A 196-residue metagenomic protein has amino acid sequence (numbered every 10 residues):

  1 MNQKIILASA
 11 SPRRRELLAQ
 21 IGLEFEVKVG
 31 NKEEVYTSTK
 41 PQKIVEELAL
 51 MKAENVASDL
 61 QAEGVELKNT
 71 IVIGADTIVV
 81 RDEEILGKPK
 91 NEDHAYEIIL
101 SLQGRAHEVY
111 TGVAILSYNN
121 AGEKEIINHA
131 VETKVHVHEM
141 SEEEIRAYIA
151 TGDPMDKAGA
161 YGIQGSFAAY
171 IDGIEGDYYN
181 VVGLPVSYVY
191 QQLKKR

Functional and structural regions predicted by a protein language model:
M1-I71, R81-I85, A150, R196: N-terminal polybasic phosphate/anion-binding patch
N2-Q20, R105, E132-R196: GST superfamily/GST-like fold recognition
L18, A49, D76, A95 (+2 more regions): Residue-level signal for inorganic ion chemistry
I44, T77-H107, V137-E139: Active-site-adjacent loop/tail segments of enzyme domains
E47-M51, H94, S101, E143 (+2 more regions): A non-catalytic, amphipathic alpha-helix used as a structural packing/dimerization or gating element in enzyme scaffolds
I73-G74, G112-A114, Q164: Short beta-strand segments
K88-D93, E97, Y118-E144: Acidic beta-strand-loop-alpha-helix segment within the catalytic core of divalent metal-dependent phosphate-processing
R105-T111, G122-N128, M155-G159: Short, structured loop/turn "capping" segments at alpha-beta junctions
